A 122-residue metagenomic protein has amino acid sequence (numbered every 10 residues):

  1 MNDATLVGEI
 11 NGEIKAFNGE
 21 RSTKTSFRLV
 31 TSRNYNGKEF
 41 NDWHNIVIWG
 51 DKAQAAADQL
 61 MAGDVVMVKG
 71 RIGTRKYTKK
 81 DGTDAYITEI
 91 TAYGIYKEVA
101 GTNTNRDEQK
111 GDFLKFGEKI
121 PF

Functional and structural regions predicted by a protein language model:
M1, I14-R21, E39, G82-T83 (+1 more regions): Acidic, gly/ser/pro-rich intrinsically disordered tails
A4-G12, L29, A62-T74, A92: OB-fold and OB-like beta-barrel modules that bind single-stranded nucleic acids
A16-T31, Y86-T88: Short aromatic-glycine-enriched beta-strand elements
N34-K38, K79: Short, cysteine-centered beta-strand-loop-beta hairpins and adjacent loop/turn segments enriched in charged/polar
G37-I46: Short, basic/aromatic beta-hairpin or loop at an interaction surface
W49-A85: Beta-rich strand-turn-strand
